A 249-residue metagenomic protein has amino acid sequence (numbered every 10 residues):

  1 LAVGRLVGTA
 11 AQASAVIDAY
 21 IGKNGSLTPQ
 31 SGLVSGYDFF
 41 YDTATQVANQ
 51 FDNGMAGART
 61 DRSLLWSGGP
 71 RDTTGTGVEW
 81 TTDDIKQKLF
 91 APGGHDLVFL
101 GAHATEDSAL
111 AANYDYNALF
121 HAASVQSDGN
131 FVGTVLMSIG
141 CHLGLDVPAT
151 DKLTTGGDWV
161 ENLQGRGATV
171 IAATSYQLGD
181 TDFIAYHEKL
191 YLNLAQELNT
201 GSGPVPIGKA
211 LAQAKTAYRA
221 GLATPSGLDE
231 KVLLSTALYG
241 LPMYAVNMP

Functional and structural regions predicted by a protein language model:
L1-P249: Cysteine-dependent hydrolase recognition
